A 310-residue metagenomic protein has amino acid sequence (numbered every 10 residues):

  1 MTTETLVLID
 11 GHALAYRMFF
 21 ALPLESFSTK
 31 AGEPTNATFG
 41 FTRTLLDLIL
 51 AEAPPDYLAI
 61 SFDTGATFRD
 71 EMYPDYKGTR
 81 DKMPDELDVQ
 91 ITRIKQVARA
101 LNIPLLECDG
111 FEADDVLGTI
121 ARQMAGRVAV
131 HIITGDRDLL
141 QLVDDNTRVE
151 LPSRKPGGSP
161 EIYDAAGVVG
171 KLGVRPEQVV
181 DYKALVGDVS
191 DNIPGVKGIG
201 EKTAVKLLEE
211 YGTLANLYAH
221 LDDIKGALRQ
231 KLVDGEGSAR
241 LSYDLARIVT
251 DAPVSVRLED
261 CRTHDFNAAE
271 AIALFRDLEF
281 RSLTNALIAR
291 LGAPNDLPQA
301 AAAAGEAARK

Functional and structural regions predicted by a protein language model:
M1-E4, E52-D56, D145-N146, S159-K310: Non-catalytic nucleic-acid-binding/docking modules located in mid-to-C-terminal regions of nucleic-acid enzymes
T2-I133, R137-D164, S238-L241, R247-S255: Noncatalytic, basic helical substrate-engagement surface that gates or grips nucleic-acid strands
